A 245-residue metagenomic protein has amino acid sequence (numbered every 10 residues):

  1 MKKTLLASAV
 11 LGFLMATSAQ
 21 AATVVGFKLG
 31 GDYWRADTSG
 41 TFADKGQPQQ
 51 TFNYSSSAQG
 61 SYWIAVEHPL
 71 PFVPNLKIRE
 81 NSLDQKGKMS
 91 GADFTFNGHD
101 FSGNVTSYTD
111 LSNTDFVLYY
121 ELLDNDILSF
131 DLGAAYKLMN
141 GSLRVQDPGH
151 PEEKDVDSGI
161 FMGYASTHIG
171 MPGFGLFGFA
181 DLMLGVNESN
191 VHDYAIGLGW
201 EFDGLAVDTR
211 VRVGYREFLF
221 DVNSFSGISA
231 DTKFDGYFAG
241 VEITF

Functional and structural regions predicted by a protein language model:
M1-G26: Cleavable N-terminal export/targeting peptides
Q20-L83: Short glycine/proline- and aromatic-enriched beta-strand/turn motifs that initiate or cap beta-hairpins
A21-V25, P69-N75, L123-S129, M171-L176 (+1 more regions): Short loop/turn motifs that connect adjacent beta-strands in outer-membrane beta-barrel proteins
T23-V25, S56-G60, D110-T114, L128 (+3 more regions): Residues that define the transmembrane beta-barrel architecture of outer-membrane proteins
G31, Y62-H68, F116-Y120, A134-Y136 (+4 more regions): Residues on the lipid-exposed face of transmembrane beta-strands in outer-membrane beta-barrel proteins
D37-N53, Q85-T109, M139-V156, V222-A230: Flexible, solvent-exposed loop segments that connect beta-strands
G175-S189: Transmembrane beta-strand segments that form the barrel wall of outer-membrane beta-barrel proteins
D208-F245: Outer-membrane beta-barrel translocator/channel fold
